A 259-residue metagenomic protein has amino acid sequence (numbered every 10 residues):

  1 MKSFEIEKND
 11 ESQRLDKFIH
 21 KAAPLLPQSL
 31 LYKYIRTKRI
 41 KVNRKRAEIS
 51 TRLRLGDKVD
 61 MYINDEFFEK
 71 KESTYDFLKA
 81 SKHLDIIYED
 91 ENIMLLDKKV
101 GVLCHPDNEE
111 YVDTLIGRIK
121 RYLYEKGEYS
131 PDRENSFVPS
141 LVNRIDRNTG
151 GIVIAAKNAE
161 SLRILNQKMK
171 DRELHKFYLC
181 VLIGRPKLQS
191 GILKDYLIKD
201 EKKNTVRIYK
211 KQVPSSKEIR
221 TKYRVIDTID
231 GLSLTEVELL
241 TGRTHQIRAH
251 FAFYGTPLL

Functional and structural regions predicted by a protein language model:
M1-L259: RNA pseudouridine synthases
